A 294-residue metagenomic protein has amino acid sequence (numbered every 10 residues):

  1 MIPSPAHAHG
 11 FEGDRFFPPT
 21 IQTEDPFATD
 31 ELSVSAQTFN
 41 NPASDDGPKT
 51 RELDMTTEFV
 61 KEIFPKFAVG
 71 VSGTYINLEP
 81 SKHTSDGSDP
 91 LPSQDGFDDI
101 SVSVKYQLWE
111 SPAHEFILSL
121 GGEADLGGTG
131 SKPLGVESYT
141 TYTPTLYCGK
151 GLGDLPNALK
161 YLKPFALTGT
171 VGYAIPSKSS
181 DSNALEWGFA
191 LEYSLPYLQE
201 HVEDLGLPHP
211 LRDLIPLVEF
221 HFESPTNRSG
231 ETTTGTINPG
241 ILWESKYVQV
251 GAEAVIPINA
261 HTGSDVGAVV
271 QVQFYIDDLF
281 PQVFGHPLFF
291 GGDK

Functional and structural regions predicted by a protein language model:
M1-H7: C-terminal segment of classical bacterial N-terminal signal peptides
H7-K294: Transmembrane beta-barrel domains of Gram-negative outer membranes and organellar outer membranes
